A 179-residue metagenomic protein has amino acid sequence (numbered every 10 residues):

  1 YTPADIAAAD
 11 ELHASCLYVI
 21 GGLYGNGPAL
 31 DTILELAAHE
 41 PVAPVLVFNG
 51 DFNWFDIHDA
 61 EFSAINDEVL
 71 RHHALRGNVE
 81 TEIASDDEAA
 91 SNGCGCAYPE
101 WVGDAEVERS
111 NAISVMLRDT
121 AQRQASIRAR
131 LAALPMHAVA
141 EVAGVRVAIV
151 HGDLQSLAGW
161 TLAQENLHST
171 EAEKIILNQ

Functional and structural regions predicted by a protein language model:
Y1-E68: N-terminal active-site segment of His-dependent metallophosphoesterases
T2-A7, Y98-W101, G144: Short hydrophobic/aromatic-rich motifs at helix boundaries and adjacent loops
S15-C16, I127, V145-R146: A generic secondary-structure signal marking the coil-to-beta-strand transition
V19-G22, V45-D51, H73-N78, V150 (+1 more regions): Active-site neighborhood of phospho(di)ester-bond hydrolases with catalytic His/Asp-centered motifs
F48, E141-V142: Generic beta-strand structural signal
H58-V139, S156, L162-N178: Active-site neighborhood of divalent metal-dependent phosphoester bond hydrolases
V142-V145, V150-D153: Short, well-ordered beta-to-alpha junction loops that form the rim of enzyme active sites and present histidine/acidic
